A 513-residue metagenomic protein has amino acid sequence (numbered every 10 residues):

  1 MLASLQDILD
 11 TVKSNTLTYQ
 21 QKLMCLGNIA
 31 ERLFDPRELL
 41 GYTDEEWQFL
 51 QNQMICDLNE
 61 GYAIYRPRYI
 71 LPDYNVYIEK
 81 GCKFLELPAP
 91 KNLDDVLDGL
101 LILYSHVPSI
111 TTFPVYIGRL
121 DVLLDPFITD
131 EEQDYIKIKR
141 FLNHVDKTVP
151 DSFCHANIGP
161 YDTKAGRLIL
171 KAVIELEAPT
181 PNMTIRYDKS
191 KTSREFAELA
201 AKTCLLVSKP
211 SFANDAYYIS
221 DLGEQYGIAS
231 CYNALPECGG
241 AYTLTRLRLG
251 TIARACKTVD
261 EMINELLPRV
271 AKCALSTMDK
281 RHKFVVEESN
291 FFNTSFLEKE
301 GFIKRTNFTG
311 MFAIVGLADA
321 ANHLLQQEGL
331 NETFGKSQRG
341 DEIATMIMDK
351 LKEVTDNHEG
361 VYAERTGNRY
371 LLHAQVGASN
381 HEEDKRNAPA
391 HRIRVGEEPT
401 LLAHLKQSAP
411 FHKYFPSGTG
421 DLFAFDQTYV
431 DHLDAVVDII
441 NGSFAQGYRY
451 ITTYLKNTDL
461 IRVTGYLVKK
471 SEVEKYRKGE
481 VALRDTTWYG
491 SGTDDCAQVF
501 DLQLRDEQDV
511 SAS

Functional and structural regions predicted by a protein language model:
L2-T306, Q327, T333-S337, K350-A512: Conserved catalytic cores of very large enzyme subunits
V115, K304-A320: Conserved phosphate/anionic-ligand binding catalytic regions in large, soluble enzymes, centered on
A318, S337-D341: Terminal accessory/anchoring regions of large secretory-pathway or extracellular enzymes
D319-Q327: Well-ordered alpha-helical scaffold segments within catalytic/enzyme domains
